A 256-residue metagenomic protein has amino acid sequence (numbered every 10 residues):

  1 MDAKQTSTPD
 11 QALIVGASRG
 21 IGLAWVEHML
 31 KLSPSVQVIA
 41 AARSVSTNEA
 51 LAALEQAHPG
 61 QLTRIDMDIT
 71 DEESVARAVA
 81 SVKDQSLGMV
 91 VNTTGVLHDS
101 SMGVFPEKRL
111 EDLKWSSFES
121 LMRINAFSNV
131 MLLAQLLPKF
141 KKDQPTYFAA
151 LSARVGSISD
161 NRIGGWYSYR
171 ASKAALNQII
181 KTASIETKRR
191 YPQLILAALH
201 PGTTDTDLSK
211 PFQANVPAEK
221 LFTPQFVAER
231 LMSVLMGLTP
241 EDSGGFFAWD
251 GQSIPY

Functional and structural regions predicted by a protein language model:
Q11-I14, V90-V91: Conserved hydrophobic beta-strands of the Rossmann-like cofactor-binding core in SDR/related NAD(P)H-dependent
S18-H28: N-terminal Rossmann NAD(P)H-binding glycine-rich loop of SDR-like oxidoreductase domains
L30-A50: Conserved glycine-rich Rossmann-like NAD(P)H-binding loop of the short-chain dehydrogenase/reductase
E55-E73: Rossmann-fold cofactor-recognition segment
D68-S86: Conserved Rossmann-fold cofactor-binding substructure of NAD(P)-dependent oxidoreductases
V91, A149, L196-L199, S209: Hydrophobic structural elements of the Rossmann-like NAD(P)H-binding subdomain that define the short-chain
V96-V130, K142-R190: Catalytic loop of short-chain dehydrogenase/reductase
A198, T206, K210-Y256: C-terminal helical subdomain
